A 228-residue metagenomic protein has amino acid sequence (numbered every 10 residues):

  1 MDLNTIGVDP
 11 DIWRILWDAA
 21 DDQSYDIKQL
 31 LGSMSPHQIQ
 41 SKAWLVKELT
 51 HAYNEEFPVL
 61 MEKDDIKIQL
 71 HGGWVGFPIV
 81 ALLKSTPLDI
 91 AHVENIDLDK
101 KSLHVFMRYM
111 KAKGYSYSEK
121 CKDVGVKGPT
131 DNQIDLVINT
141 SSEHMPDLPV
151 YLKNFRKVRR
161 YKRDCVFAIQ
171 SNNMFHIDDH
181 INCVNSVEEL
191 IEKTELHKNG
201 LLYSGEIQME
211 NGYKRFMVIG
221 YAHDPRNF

Functional and structural regions predicted by a protein language model:
M1-K63: S-adenosyl-L-methionine
H37, V75-P78, D99-K101, V124-K127 (+2 more regions): Short acidic, S/G/P-rich loop/turn micro-motifs used as interaction or catalytic elements
M61-V75: Conserved class I S-adenosyl-L-methionine
V75-D89: Conserved SAM-binding loop of SAM-dependent methyltransferases across substrates and taxa, primarily the Class I
D89-I96: Short beta-strand element of Class I
I96-L136, T140: S-adenosyl-L-methionine
D147-V218: C-terminal substrate-binding/active-site "lid" region of AdoMet-derived donor-dependent transferases
